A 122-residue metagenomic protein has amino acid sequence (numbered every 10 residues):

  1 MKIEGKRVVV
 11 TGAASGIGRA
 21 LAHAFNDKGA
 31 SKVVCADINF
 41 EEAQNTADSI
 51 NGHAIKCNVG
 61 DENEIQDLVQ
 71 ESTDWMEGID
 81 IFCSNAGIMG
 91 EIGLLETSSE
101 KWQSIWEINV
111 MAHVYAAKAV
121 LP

Functional and structural regions predicted by a protein language model:
I3-K32: Canonical Rossmann dinucleotide-binding motif of NAD(H)/NADP(H)-dependent dehydrogenases/reductases, specifically
A30-A43: Conserved glycine-rich Rossmann-like NAD(P)H-binding loop of the short-chain dehydrogenase/reductase
F40-E41, C57-D67, S99: The beta1-alpha1 cofactor-binding region of Rossmann-like NAD(H)/NADP(H)-dependent oxidoreductases
D80-I81, Q103: Conserved catalytic-site loops of classical short-chain dehydrogenases/reductases
N85-G90: Conserved NAD(P)H cofactor-binding loop of Rossmann-fold oxidoreductase domains
G93-L94, K101-W106: Substrate-binding pocket helix/loop in short-chain dehydrogenase/reductase
A117-K118: A short, exposed helix-loop element centered on a Lys and neighboring polar residues
